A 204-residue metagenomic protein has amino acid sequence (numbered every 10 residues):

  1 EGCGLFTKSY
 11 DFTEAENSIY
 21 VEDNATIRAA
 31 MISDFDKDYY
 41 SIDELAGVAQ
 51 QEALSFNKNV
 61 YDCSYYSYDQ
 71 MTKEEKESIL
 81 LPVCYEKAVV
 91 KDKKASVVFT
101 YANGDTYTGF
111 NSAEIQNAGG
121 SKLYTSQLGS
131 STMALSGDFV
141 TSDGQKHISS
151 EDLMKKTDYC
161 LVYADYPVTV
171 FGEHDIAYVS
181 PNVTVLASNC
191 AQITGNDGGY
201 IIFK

Functional and structural regions predicted by a protein language model:
C3-L5: N-terminal Sec signal peptide cleavage junction
T7-S9, A15, Y85: Short, flexible coil/linker segments at or flanking structured domains
T7-Y10, E75-E77: A short linear-motif detector with a strong N-terminal bias
K8-Y10, D36-S41, G104-G109: Short, cysteine-centered beta-strand-loop-beta hairpins and adjacent loop/turn segments enriched in charged/polar
S9, E22-D23, D38, I42 (+3 more regions): N-terminal secretory signal sequences
T13-Q70, E74: N-terminal Sec/ER secretory leader and immediately downstream segment of secreted/extracellular precursors
M71-K204: Mature, soluble, non-transmembrane domains
